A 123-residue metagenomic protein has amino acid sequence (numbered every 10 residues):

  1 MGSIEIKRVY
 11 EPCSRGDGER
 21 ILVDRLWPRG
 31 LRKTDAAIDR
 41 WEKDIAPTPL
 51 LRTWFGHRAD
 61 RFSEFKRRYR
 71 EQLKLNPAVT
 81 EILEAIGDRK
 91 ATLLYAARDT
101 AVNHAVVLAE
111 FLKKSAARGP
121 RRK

Functional and structural regions predicted by a protein language model:
M1-K123: Residues lining hydrophobic/aromatic ligand-binding pockets adjacent to catalytic sites
